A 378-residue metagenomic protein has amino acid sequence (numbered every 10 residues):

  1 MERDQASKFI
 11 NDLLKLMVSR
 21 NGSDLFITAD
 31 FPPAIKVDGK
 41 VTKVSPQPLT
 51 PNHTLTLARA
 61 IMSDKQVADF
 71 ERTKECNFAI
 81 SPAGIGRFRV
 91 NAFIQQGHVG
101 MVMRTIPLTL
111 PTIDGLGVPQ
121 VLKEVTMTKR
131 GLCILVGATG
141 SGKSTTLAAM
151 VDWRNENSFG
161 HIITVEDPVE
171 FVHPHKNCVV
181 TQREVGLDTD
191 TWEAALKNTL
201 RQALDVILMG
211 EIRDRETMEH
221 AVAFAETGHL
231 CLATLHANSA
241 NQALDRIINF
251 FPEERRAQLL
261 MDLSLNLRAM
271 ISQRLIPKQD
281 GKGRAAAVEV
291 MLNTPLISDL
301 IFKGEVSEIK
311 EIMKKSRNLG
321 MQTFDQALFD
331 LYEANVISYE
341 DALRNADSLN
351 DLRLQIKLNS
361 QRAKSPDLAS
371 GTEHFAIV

Functional and structural regions predicted by a protein language model:
M1-V378: Short, flexible helix-loop junctions that flank or precede catalytic/ligand sites
